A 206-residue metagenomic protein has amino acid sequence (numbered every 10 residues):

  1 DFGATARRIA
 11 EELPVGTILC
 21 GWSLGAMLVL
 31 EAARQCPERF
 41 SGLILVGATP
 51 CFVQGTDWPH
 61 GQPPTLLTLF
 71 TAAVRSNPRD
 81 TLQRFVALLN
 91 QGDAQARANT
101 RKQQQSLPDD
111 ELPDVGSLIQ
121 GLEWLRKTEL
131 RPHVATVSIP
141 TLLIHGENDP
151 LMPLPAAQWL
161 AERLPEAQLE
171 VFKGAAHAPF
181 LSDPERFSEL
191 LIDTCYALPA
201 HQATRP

Functional and structural regions predicted by a protein language model:
D1-C20, E189: Active-site loop/oxyanion-hole signature of alpha/beta-hydrolase fold enzymes
F2, R34, R39-S76, S117: Flexible "cap/lid" loop of the alpha/beta hydrolase fold
G21-G25, V29: Gly/Ala-rich beta-loop-alpha elbow adjacent to hydrolase catalytic centers
S76-T128, P132-H133: Conserved alpha/beta-hydrolase catalytic His-Asp/Glu region
V137, L143-H145, D149: Short beta-strand/loop motif that positions the catalytic acidic residue of the alpha/beta-hydrolase fold
P150-A156: Conserved alpha/beta-hydrolase "acid-adjacent" motif
Q158-A167: Active-site-adjacent alpha-helix of alpha/beta-hydrolase-fold enzymes
F172-E189: Catalytic histidine-centered segment of alpha/beta-hydrolase-like enzymes
